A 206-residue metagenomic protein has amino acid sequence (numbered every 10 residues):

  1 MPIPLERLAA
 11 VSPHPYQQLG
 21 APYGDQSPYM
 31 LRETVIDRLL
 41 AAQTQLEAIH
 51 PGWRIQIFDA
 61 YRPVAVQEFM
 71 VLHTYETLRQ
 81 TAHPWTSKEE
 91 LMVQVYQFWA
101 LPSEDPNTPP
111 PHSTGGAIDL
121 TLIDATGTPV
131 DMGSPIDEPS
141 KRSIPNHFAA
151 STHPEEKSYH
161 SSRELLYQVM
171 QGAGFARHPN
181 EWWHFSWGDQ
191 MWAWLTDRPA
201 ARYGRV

Functional and structural regions predicted by a protein language model:
M1-P179, W183-G204: Cell-envelope/glycan interface and biosynthesis
